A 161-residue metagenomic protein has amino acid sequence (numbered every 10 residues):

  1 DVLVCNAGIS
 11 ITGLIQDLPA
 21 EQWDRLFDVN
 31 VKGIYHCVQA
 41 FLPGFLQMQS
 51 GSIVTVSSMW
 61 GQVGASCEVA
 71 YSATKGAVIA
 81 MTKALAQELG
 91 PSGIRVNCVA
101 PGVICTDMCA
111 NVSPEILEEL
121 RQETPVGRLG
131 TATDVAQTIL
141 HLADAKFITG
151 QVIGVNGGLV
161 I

Functional and structural regions predicted by a protein language model:
I9, Q16-Y35, S50, V54 (+3 more regions): Catalytic Tyr-X3-Lys loop
L14-I15, Q22-F27, C109, I116 (+1 more regions): Substrate-binding pocket helix/loop in short-chain dehydrogenase/reductase
L18, G64-S72, A84: Active-site loop-to-helix junction immediately N-terminal to the catalytic Tyr of the SDR YXXXK motif in Rossmann-fold
V38, T74, T82: Active-site helix of classical SDR
P43, Q87-P91: Alpha-helical segment proximal to the catalytic Tyr-Lys
S58: Residue(s) in the substrate-gating loop at a strand-loop-helix junction that position the organic substrate next
Q62, I79, V96, A100-A110: Short, flexible catalytic-loop segment of classical short-chain dehydrogenase/reductase
I94, R128-V155, V160: C-terminal substrate-recognition "lid" of short-chain dehydrogenase/reductases
